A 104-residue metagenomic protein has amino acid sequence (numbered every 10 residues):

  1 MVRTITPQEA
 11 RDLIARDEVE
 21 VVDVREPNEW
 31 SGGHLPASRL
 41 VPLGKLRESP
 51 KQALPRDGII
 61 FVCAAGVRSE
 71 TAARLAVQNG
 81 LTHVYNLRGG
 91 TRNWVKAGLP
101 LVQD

Functional and structural regions predicted by a protein language model:
M1-E20, E26-G58, V67-D104: Rhodanese-like catalytic fold shared by cysteine-dependent sulfurtransferases and DSP/PTP-type phosphatases
V62: Short, surface-exposed ligand- or partner-binding patches at beta-edge/loop junctions that are enriched in aromatics
